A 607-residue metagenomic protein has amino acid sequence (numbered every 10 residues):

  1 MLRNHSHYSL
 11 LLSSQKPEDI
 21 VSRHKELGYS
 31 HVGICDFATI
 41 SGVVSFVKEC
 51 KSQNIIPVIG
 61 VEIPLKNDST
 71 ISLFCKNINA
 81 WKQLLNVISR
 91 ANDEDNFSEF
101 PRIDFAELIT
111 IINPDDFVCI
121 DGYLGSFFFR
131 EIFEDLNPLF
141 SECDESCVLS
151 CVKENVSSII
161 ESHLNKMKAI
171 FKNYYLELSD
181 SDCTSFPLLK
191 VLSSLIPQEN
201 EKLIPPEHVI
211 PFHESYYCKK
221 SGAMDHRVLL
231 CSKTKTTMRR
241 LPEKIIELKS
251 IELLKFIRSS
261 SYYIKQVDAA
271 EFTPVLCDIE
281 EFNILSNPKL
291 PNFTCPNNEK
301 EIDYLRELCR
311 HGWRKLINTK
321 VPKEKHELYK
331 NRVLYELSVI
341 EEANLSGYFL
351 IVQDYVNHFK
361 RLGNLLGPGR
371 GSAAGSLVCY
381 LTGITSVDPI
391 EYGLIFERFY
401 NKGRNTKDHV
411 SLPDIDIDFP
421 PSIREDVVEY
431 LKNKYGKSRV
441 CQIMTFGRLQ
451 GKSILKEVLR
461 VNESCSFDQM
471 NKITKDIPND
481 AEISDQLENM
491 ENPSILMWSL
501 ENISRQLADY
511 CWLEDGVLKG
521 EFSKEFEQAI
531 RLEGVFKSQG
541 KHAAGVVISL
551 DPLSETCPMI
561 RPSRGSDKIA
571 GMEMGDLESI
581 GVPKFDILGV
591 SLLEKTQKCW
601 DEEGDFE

Functional and structural regions predicted by a protein language model:
L2-E607: Alpha-helical scaffold/interaction cores of sigma-54-like transcription cofactors and many family A DNA polymerases
